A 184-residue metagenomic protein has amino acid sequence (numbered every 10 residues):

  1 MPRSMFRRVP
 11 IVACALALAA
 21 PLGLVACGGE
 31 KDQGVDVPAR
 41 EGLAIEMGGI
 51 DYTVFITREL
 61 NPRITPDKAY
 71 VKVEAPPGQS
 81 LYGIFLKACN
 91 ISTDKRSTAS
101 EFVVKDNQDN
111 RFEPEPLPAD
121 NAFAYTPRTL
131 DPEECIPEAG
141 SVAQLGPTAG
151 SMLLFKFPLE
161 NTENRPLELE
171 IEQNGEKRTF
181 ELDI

Functional and structural regions predicted by a protein language model:
M1-V25: Sec-dependent bacterial lipoprotein signal peptides
P2-R3, G23, C27-I184: Conserved functional micro-motifs across diverse proteins
